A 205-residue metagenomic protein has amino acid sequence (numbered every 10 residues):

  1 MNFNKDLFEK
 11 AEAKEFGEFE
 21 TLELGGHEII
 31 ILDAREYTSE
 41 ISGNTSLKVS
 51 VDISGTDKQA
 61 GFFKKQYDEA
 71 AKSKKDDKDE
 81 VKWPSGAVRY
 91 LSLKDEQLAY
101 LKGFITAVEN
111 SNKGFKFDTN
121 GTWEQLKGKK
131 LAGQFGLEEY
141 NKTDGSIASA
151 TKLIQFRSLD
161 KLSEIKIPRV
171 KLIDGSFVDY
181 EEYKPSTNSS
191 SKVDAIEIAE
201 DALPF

Functional and structural regions predicted by a protein language model:
M1-F205: Short beta-rich binding modules
